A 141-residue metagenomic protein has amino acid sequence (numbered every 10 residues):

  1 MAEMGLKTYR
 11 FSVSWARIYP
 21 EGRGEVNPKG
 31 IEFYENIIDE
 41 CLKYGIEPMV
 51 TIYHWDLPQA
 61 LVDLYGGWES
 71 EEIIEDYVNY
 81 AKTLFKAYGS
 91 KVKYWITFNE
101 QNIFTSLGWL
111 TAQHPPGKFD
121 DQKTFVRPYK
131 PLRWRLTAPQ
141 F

Functional and structural regions predicted by a protein language model:
M1-S14, E47: Catalytic domains of carbohydrate-active enzymes, especially glycoside hydrolases
R10-F11, W15, G30-N36: General structural concept
V13-V26: Glycine-rich, proline-tolerant flexible connector loops at the mouths of alpha/beta enzymes
E21-G22, E35-F141: Active-site region of glycoside hydrolase catalytic domains
K29-G30, E69: Short alpha-helix boundary/capping motifs
